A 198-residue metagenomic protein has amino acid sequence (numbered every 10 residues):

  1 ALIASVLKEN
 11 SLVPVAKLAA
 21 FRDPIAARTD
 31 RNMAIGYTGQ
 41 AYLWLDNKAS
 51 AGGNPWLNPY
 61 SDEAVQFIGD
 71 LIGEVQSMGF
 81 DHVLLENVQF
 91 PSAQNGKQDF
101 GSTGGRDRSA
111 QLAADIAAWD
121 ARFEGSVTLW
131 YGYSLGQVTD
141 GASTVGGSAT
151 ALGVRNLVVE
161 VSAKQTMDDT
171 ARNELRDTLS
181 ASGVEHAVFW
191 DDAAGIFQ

Functional and structural regions predicted by a protein language model:
A1: Aromatic-lined carbohydrate-binding/catalytic grooves of carbohydrate-active enzymes
V15-D23, L84-E86, R106-V145, E160 (+1 more regions): Aromatic-lined carbohydrate-recognition surfaces of secreted/lumenal glycan-active proteins
F21-G73: Active-site-adjacent "subsite" loops/lids of carbohydrate-active enzymes
Y37-G39, M78-D81, V145-E160: Structural recognition of alpha->loop->beta junctions
N58-Q66, M78, R106, A110: Soluble non-cytosolic domains of exported or imported proteins
D62-Q76, V138-A151, A171-L175: Short, acidic/polar
D81-A110: Active-site-proximal loop/short-helix segments that contain or immediately flank catalytic acid/base residue(s)
A149-Q198: Substrate-binding cleft of secreted/luminal carbohydrate-active enzymes
